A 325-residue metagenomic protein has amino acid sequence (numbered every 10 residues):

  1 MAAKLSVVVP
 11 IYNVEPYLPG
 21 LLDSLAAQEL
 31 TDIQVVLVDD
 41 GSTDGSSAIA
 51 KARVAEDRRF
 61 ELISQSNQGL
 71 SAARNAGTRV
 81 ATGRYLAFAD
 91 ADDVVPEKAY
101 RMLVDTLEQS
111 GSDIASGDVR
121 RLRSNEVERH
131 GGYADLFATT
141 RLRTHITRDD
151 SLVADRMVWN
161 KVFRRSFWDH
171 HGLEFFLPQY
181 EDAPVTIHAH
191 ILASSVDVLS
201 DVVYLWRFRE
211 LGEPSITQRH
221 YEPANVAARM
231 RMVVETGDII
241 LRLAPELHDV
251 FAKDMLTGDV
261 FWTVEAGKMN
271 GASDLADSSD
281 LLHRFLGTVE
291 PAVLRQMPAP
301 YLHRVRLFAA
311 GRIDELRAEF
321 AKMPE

Functional and structural regions predicted by a protein language model:
M1-D238, R242: Nucleotide-sugar donor-binding/catalytic module of glycosyltransferases that assemble extracellular/cell-envelope
F208-E325: C-terminal subregions of glycosyltransferases and related glycan-biosynthesis enzymes
